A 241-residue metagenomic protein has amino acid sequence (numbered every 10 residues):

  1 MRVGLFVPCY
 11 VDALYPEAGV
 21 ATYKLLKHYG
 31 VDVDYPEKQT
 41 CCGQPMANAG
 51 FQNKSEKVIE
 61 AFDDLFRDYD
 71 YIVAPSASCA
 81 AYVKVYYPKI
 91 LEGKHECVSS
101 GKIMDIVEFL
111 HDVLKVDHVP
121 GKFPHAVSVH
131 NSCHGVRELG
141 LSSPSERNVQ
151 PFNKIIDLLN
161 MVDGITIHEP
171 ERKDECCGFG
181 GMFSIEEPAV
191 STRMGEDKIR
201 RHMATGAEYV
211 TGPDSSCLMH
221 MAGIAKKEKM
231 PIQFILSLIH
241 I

Functional and structural regions predicted by a protein language model:
M1-I239: Iron-sulfur cluster-binding electron-transfer modules in prokaryotic oxidoreductases
